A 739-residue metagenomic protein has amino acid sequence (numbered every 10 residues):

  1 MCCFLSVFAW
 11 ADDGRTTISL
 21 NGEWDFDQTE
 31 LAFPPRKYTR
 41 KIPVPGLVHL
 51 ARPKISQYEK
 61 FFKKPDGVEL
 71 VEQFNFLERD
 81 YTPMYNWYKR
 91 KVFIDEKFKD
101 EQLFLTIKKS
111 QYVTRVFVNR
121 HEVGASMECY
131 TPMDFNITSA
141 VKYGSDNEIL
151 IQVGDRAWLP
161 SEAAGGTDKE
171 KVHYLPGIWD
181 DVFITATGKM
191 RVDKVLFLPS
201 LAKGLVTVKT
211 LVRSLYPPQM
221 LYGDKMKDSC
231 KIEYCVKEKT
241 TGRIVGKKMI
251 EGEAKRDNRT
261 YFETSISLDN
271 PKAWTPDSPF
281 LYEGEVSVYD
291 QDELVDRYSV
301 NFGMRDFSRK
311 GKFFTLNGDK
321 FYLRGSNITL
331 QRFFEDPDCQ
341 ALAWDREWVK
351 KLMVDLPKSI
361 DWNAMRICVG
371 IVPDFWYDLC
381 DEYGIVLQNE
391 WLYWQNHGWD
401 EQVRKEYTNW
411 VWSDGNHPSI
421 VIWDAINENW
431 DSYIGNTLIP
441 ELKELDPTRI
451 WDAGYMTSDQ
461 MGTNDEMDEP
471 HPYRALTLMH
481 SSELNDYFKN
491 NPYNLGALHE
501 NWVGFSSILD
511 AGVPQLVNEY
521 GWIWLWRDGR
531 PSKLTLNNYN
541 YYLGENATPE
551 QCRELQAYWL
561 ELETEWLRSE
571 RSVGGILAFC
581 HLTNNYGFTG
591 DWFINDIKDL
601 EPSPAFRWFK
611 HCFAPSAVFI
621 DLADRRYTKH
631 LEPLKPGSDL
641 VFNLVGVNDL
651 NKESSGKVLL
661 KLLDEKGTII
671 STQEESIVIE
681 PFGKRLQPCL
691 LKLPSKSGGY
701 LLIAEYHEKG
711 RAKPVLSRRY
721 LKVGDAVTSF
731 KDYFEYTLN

Functional and structural regions predicted by a protein language model:
D12-T106, S161-I178, L525, L582-N585 (+1 more regions): Extended carbohydrate-recognition surfaces in non-catalytic/accessory domains of CAZymes and lectin-like proteins
T16-P34, V48, P83, S110 (+5 more regions): Substrate-binding clefts and catalytic carboxylate motifs of secreted carbohydrate-active enzymes
D27-T29, E78, T82-V192, L215 (+6 more regions): Accessory beta-strand-rich segments of carbohydrate-active enzymes
A51-I94, F98-T106, Q111-N119, G124-M127 (+10 more regions): Active-site-adjacent substrate/metal-binding segments within catalytic domains of carbohydrate-active enzymes
V116-V118, L205-G252, G637-V678, K684-C689 (+1 more regions): Beta-strand-rich binding/interaction modules
K142-D146, R213-K310, A704: Extended acidic/polar, glycine-enriched regions that form or flank non-catalytic beta-rich accessory modules
S278-P279, V286-Y298, G656, P694-L738: Terminal connector regions
V349-L352, A364-D596: Substrate-binding/catalytic cleft of secreted carbohydrate-active enzymes, primarily glycoside hydrolases
